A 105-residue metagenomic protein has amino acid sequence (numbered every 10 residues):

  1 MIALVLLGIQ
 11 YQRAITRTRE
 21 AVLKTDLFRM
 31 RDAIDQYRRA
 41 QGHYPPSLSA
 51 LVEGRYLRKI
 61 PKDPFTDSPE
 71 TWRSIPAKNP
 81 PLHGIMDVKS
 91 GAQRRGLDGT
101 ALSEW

Functional and structural regions predicted by a protein language model:
M1-G8: N-terminal single-pass transmembrane signal-anchor helix
L4, E20, H43: Functionally critical, cavity-lining and gating residues within the transmembrane helices of 12-TM secondary
A14-F28: Juxtamembrane membrane-water interface segments immediately C-terminal to a transmembrane helix
F28-W105: Low-complexity, acidic interaction segments enriched in glycine
